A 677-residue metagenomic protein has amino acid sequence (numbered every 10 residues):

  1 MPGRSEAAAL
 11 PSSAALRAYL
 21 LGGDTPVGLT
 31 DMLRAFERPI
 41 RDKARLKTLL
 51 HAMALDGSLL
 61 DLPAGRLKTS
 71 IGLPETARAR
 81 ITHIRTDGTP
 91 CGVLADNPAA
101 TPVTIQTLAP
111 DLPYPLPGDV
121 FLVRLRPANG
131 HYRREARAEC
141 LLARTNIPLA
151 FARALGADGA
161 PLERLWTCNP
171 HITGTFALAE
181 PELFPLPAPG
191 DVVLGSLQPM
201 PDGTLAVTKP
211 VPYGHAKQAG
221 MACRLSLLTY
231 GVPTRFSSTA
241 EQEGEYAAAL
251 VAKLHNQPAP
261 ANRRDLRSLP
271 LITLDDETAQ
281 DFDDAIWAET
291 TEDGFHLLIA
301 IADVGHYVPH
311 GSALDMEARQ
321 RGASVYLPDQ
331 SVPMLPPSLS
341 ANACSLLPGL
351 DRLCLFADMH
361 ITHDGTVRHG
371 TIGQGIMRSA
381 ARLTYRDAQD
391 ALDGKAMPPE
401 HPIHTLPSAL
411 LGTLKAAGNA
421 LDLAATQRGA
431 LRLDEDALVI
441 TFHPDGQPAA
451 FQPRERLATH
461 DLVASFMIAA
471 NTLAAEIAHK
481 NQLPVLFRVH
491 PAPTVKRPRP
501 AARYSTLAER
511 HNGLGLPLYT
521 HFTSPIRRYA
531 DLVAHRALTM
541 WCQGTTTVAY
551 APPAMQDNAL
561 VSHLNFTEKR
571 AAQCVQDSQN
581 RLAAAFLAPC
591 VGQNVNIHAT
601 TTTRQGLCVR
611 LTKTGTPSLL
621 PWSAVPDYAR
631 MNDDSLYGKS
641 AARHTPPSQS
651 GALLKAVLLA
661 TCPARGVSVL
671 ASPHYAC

Functional and structural regions predicted by a protein language model:
P2-L298, G305-D351, R382, A624-R630 (+3 more regions): Charge-lined substrate channels and their catalytic hotspots, especially those that engage the 3′ end of RNA
G23, V27, M53, G57-L60 (+16 more regions): Short secondary-structure junctions and interdomain/linker hinges
P98-T101, I172-T175, D293-G294, T366 (+4 more regions): Short acidic/polar mixed-charge low-complexity motifs
R126, L141, Q198, P210-P212 (+4 more regions): Short loop/turn motifs enriched for small/polar and acidic residues
E180, D275-P493, H511-T546: Feature marking long nucleic-acid-engaging regions of large polymerase/nuclease enzymes
T472-L473, P491-C677: Structured C-terminal cores of nucleic-acid metabolism proteins
